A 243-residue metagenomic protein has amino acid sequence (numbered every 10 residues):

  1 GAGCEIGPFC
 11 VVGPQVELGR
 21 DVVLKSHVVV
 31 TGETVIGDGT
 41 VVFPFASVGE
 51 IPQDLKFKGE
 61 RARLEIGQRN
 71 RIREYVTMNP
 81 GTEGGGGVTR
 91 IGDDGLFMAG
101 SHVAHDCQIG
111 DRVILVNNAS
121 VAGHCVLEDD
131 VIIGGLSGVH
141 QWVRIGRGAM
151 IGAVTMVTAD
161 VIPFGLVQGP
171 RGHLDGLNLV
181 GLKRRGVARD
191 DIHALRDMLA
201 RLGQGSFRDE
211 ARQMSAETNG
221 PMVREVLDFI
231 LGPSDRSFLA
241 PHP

Functional and structural regions predicted by a protein language model:
G1-H173: Structural signal for interior beta-strand "rungs" in well-ordered beta-sheet cores of soluble enzyme domains
G39, F45, K56-F57, R61-R63 (+3 more regions): Terminal amphipathic alpha-helical/low-complexity segments used for targeting or macromolecular assembly
